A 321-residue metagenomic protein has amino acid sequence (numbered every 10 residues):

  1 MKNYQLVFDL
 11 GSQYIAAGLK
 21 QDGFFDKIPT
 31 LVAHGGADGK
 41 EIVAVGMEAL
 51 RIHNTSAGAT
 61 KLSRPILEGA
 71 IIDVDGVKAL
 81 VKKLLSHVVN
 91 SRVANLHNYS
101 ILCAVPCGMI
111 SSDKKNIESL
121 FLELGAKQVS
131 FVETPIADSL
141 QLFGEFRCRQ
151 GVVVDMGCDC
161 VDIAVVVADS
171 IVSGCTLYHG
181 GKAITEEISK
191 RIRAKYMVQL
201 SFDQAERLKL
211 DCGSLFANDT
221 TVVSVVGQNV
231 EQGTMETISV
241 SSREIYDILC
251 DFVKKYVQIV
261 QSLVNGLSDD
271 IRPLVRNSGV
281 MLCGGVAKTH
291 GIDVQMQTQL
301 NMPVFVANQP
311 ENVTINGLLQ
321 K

Functional and structural regions predicted by a protein language model:
M1-I28, A33-V43, M47-V153, V166-V280 (+2 more regions): Nucleotide/phosphate-binding catalytic cleft detector across ATP-hydrolyzing and phosphate-transferring enzymes
D162-A164: A structural feature that tracks compact, well-ordered secondary-structure segments with a strong bias toward
